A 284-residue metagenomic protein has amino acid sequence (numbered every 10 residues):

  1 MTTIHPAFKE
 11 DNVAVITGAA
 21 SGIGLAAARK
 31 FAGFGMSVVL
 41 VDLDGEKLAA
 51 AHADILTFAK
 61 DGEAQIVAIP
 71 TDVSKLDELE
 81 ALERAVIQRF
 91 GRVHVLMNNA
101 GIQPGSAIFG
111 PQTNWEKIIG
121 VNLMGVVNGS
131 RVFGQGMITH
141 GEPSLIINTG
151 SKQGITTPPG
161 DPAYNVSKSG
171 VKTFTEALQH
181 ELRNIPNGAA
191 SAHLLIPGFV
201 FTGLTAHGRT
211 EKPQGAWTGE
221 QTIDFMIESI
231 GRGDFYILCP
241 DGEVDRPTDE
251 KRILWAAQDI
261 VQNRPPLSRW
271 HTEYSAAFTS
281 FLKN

Functional and structural regions predicted by a protein language model:
A20-G22: Conserved glycine-rich cofactor-binding loop
F34-A51: Conserved glycine-rich Rossmann-like NAD(P)H-binding loop of the short-chain dehydrogenase/reductase
G45-E46, I69-A81, Q112: The beta1-alpha1 cofactor-binding region of Rossmann-like NAD(H)/NADP(H)-dependent oxidoreductases
E80, I102-E116, G160: Conserved mid-core segment of classical short-chain dehydrogenase/reductases
S130, S167: Active-site helix of classical SDR
S151: Residue(s) in the substrate-gating loop at a strand-loop-helix junction that position the organic substrate next
H180-R246: SDR active-site lid
